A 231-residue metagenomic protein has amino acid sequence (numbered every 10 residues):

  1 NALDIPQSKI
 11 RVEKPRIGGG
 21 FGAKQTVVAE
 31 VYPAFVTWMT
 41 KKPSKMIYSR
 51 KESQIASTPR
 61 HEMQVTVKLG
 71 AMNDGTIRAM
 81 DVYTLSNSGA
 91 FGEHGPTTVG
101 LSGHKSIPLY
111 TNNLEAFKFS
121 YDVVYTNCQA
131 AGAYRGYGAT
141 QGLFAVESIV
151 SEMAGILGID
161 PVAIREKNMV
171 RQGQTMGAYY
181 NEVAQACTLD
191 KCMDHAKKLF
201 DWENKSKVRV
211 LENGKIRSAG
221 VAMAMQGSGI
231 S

Functional and structural regions predicted by a protein language model:
N1-T40, T97-L109, A133-N168, Y180 (+4 more regions): Alpha-helical support elements that line or immediately flank enzyme active sites and cofactor-binding pockets
S8-P15, K42-K51, R78-Y83, L114 (+3 more regions): Beta-strand segments within the central parallel beta-sheet cores of soluble alpha/beta enzyme folds
R16, R50, T58-R60, A71-H104 (+1 more regions): Molybdopterin (Moco) oxidoreductase catalytic core of the xanthine/aldehyde oxidoreductase family
A34, T66-K68, S206-L211: Generic recognition of flexible, low-complexity loop/linker segments
T37, T58-R60, K105, E212-G214: Sterically constrained small-residue positions within well-ordered secondary structures of folded domains
S44-V67, A222-M223, G227-G229: Structured beta-strand/loop patches that form or line metal/cofactor-binding pockets in enzymes
E62-S148, M225-S231: Glycine-rich loop/linker segments at domain edges
E166-S231: Accessory "access/gating" subregions that flank catalytic or transport cores
